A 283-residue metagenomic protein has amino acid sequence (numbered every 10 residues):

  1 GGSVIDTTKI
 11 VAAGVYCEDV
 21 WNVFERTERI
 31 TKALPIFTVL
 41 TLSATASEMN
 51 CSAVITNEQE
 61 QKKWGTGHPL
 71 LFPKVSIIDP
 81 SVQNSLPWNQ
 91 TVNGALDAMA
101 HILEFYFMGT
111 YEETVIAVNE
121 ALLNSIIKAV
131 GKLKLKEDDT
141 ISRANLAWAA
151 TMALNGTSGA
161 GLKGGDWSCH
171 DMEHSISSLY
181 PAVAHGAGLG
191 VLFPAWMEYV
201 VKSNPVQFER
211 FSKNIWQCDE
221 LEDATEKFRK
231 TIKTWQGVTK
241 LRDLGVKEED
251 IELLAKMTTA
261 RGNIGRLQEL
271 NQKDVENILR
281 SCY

Functional and structural regions predicted by a protein language model:
G1-N22, K132-R143: N-terminal small/polar loop signature for handling phosphorylated ligands or for N-terminal nucleophile
S3-I10, A46-M49, G165, C169-H170: Short glycine/serine/threonine-rich phosphate/pyrophosphate-binding segments that cradle anionic phosphate groups
G14-E113, R210: A glycine/threonine-rich phosphate-anchoring loop and its flanking beta-alpha core in nucleotide/phosphate-binding
L70, I215-Y283: C-terminal charged capping/lid subdomain of soluble metabolic enzymes
F105-K227: Active-site segments that bind and position negatively charged phosphate/pyrophosphate groups
